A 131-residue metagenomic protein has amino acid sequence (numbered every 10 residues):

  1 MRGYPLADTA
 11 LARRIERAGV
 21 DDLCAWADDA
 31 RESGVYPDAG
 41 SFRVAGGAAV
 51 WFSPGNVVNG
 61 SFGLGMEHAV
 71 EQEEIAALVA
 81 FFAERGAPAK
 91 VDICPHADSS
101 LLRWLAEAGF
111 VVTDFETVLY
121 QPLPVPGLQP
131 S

Functional and structural regions predicted by a protein language model:
M1-A83, D98, L102: N-terminal charged segments
E67-S131: Acyl-donor-binding surface of acyltransferase catalytic domains
